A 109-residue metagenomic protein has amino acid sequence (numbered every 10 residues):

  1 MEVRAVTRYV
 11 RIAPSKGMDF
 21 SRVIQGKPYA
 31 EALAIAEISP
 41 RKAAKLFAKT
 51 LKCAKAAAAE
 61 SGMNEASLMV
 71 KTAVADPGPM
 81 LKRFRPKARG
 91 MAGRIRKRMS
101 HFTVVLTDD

Functional and structural regions predicted by a protein language model:
M1-A75, K97-D109: Ribosome large-subunit tunnel/peptidyl-transferase-proximal elements
M80-R98: C-terminal structural segments of small proteins and small subunits
